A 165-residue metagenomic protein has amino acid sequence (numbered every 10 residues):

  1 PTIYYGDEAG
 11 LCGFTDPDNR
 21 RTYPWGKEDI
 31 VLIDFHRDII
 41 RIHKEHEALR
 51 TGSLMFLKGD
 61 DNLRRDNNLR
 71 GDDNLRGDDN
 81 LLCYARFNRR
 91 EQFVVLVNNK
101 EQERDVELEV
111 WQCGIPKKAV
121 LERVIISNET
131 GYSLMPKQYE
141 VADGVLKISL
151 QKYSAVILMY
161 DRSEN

Functional and structural regions predicted by a protein language model:
P1-I30, L75: Aromatic/acidic polysaccharide-binding cleft in carbohydrate-active enzymes
G6-E8, I39, V94: Conserved, mostly hydrophobic/aromatic
E8-L11, R89-E91, N99-Q102, A155 (+1 more regions): Short, solvent-exposed loop/turn segments at secondary-structure junctions
Y23-D60, L75: Aromatic- and carboxylate-lined catalytic core of secreted/periplasmic carbohydrate-active enzymes
L57-D66, R76-I115: Carbohydrate-binding surface patches
R123-V145: Solvent-exposed beta-strand/loop surfaces of large extracellular or lumenal domains
K137-N165: C-terminal beta-strand-rich structural cap/linker in extracellular carbohydrate-active enzymes
